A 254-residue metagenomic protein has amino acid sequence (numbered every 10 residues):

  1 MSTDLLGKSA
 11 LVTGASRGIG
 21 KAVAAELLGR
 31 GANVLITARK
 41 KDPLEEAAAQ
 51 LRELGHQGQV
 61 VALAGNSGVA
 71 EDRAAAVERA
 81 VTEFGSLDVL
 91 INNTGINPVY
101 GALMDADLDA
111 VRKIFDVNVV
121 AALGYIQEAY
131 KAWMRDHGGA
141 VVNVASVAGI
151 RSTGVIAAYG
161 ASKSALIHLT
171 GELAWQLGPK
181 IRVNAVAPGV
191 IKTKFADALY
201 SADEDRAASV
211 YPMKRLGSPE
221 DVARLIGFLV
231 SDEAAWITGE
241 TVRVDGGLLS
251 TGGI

Functional and structural regions predicted by a protein language model:
S9, S16-G18: Conserved glycine-rich cofactor-binding loop
N97-Y100, R151, G227, T238-I254: Short C-terminal tail/terminal secondary-structure segment of NAD(P)H-dependent dehydrogenase/reductase domains
G101-L103, A110-R112, A196, A207: Substrate-binding pocket helix/loop in short-chain dehydrogenase/reductase
L123, A185, D205-I237, V244-G246: C-terminal helical subdomain
I126, S162, T170: Active-site helix of classical SDR
K131, A174-P179, A235: Alpha-helical segment proximal to the catalytic Tyr-Lys
S146: Residue(s) in the substrate-gating loop at a strand-loop-helix junction that position the organic substrate next
